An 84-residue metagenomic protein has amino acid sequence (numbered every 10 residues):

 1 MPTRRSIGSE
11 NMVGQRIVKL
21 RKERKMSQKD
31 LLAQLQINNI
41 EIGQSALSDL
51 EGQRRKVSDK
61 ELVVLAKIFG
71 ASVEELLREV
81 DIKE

Functional and structural regions predicted by a protein language model:
M1-R24: A short, Lys/Arg-rich alpha-helix, primarily the initiator
R16, A46-D49, E75: Residue-level recognition of specific faces of alpha-helices
I17, Q28, Q44, D59-L62: Helix-turn-helix DNA-binding elements, focusing on the entry/boundary residues of the two helices that contact DNA
K22, A33, K67: Alpha-helical residues within the helix-turn-helix
K25-D49: Short alpha-helical DNA-recognition segment
S58-E75: DNA major-groove recognition helix of helix-turn-helix/homeodomain DNA-binding modules
R78-E79: Phosphate-coordinating loops and pocket residues in cytosolic domains that bind phosphorylated ligands
